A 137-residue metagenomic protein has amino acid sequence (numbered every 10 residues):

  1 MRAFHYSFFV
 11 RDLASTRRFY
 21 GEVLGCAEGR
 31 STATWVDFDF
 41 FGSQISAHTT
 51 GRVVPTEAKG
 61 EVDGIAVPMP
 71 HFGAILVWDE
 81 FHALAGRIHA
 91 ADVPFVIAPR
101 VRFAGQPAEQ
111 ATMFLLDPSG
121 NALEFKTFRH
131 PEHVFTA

Functional and structural regions predicted by a protein language model:
M1-R2, I65-M69, Q106-P107: Short glycine-enriched loop/turn motifs at secondary-structure junctions
M1-S15, H71-F72, L76, T127-A137: N-terminal beta-strand motif that seeds the catalytic metal site of vicinal oxygen chelate
F4, T32-T34, P70, A111: Residue-level marker for the onset of beta-strands and adjacent loop->beta junctions in well-ordered domains
F9-V53: Core segments of cupin and vicinal oxygen chelate
S15, D79-L84: Short, conserved charged micro-motifs
S46-A47, V53-E57, H130-V134: A short local loop/turn or secondary-structure capping micro-motif enriched for an aromatic residue
G60-I75: Helix-adjacent hinge/juxtasegments
A85-A137: Vicinal oxygen chelate
